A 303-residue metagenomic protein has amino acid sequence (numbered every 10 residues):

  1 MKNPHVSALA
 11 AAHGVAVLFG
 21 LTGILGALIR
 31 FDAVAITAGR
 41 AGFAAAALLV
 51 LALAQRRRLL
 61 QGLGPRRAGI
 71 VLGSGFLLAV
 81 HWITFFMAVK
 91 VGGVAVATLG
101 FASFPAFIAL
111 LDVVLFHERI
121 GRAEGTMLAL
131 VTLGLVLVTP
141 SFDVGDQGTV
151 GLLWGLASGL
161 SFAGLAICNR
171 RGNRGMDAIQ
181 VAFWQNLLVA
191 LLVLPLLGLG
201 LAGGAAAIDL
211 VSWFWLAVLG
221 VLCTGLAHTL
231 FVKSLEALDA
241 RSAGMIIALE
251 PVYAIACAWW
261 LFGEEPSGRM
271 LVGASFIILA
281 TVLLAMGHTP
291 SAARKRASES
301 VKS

Functional and structural regions predicted by a protein language model:
M1-A46, G73-F76, V80, T84 (+2 more regions): Glycine-/small-residue-enriched transmembrane alpha-helix faces in small-molecule transporters and effluxers
S7-G14, A35-A54, G69, T126-L133 (+5 more regions): Hydrophobic alpha-helical transmembrane segments of multi-pass integral membrane proteins, especially transporters
V17-L21, L25-L28, L51, L72-M87 (+8 more regions): Hydrophobic alpha-helical transmembrane segments of multi-pass membrane transport proteins, especially secondary
I29, I36, R40, A88 (+8 more regions): Hydrophobic/aromatic residues within transmembrane alpha-helices of multi-pass small-molecule transporters
G39, G73, G100, A123-T126 (+3 more regions): Hydrophobic core positions of alpha-helical segments in small-molecule transporters and transporter systems
A41, P140-S141, S212-F214, L222 (+1 more regions): C-terminal-most transmembrane helix of multi-pass membrane proteins
F43-A47, G100-V114, A129-L130, L188-P195 (+2 more regions): Alpha-helical transmembrane segments of compact multi-pass small-molecule transporters, enriched in specific families
L48, A52, I120-P140, G159 (+3 more regions): Hydrophobic transmembrane alpha-helices of multi-pass small-molecule transport proteins
